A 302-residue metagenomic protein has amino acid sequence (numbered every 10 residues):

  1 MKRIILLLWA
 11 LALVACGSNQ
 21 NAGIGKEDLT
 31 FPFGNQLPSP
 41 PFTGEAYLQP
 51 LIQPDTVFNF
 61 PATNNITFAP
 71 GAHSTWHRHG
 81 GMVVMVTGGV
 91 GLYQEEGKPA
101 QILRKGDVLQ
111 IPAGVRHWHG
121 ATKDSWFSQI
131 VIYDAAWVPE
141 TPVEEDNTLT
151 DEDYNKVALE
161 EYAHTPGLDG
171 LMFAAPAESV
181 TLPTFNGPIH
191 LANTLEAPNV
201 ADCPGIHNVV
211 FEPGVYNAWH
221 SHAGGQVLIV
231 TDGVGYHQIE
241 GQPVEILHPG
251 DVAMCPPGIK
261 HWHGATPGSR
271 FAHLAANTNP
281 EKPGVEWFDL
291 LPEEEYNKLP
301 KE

Functional and structural regions predicted by a protein language model:
M1-I24: Bacterial Sec-dependent N-terminal signal peptides
G17-F60, P142-C203, E286-E302: A short, N-terminal "cap"/entry segment at the start of jelly-roll beta-barrel domains of the cupin/DSBH fold
Y47, A62-H79, H190, G205-H222: Conserved short histidine dyad/triad with adjacent acidic residue
L48-P50, T63-N65, V83, A100-I102 (+5 more regions): Conserved hydrophobic/aromatic beta-strand scaffold that supports enzyme active sites
R78-K105, V115, Y216, S221-P249 (+1 more regions): A short beta-strand-loop-beta hairpin characteristic of the jelly-roll/cupin
V84-V86, Q110, V131, L228-I229 (+1 more regions): Structural recognition of the beta-strand scaffold that forms the well-ordered cores of secreted hydrolase catalytic
L92, K105, A113-E140, Y236 (+3 more regions): Ligand-binding loop in jelly-roll beta-barrel domains
